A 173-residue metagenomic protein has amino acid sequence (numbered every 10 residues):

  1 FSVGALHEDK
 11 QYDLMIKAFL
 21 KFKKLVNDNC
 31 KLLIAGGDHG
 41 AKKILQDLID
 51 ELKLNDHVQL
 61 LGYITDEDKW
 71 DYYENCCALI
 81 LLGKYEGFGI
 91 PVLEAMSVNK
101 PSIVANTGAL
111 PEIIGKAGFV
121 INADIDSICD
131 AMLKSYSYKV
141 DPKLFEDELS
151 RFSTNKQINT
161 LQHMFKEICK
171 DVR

Functional and structural regions predicted by a protein language model:
F1-K10, I16-F19, L33: Conserved donor-binding/catalytic core segment of Leloir-type glycosyltransferases
M15-F19, L32, A95, I128 (+1 more regions): A structural motif in glycosyltransferase catalytic domains
I44-I64: Nucleotide-activated donor-binding/catalytic signature segment of Leloir-type glycosyltransferases, i.e., the conserved
I64, D71-C76: Short alpha-helical donor nucleotide-sugar binding micro-motif in glycosyltransferases
L82-K84: Aromatic "clamp/platform" in nucleotide-sugar-dependent glycosyltransferases that forms part of the donor/acceptor
V92, S97, P101-V104: Short hydrophobic beta-strand element within catalytic cores of glycosyltransferases and related nucleotide-activated
F119-D126, M132-K139: Conserved acidic donor-binding segment of nucleotide-sugar-dependent glycosyltransferases
K139-V172: A charged, aromatic-enriched C-terminal amphipathic alpha-helix characteristic of glycosyltransferases across folds
